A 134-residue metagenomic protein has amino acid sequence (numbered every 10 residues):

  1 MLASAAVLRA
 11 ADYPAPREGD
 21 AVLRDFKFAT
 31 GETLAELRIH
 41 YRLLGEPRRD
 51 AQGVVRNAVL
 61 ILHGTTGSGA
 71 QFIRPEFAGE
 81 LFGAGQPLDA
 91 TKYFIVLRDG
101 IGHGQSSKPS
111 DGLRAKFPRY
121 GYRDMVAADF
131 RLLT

Functional and structural regions predicted by a protein language model:
L8-D12: Boundary at the C-terminal end of the N-terminal hydrophobic targeting segment
Y13-P47: N-terminal cap/lid segment of alpha/beta-hydrolase-fold proteins
A21-F26, E32, P75, G79-E80 (+2 more regions): Flexible, active-site-adjacent loop/turn segments at secondary-structure boundaries
R42-D111: N-terminal cap/lid subdomain of alpha/beta-hydrolase-fold enzymes
G112-D124: Catalytic nucleophile-loop/oxyanion-hole region of alpha/beta-hydrolase and closely related hydrolase-like folds
R123-T134: Conserved acidic catalytic loop of the alpha/beta-hydrolase fold
